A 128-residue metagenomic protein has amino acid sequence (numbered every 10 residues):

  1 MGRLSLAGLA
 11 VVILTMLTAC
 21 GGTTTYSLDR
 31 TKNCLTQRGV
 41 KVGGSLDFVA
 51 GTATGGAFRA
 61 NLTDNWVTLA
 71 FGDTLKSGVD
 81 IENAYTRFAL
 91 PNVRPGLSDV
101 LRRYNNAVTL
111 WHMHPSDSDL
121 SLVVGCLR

Functional and structural regions predicted by a protein language model:
M1-G8: Bacterial N-terminal signal peptides that target proteins for export
M16-A19: C-terminal motif of bacterial Sec signal peptides marking the signal peptidase cleavage site
G21-T23: Bacterial signal peptide processing site
N33-V67, D80-D99: Short, compositionally biased low-complexity segments enriched in polar/charged residues
W66, A70-R128: Extracytosolic low-complexity repeat regions of secreted or lipid-anchored proteins
